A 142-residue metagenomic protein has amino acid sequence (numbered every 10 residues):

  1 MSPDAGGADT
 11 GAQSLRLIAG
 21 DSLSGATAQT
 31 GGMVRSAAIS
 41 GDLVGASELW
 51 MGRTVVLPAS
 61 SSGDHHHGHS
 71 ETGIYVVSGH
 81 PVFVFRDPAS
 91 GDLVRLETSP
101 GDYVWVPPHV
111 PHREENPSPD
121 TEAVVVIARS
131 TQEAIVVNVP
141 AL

Functional and structural regions predicted by a protein language model:
M1-E48, V55, G63, N138-L142: A short, N-terminal "cap"/entry segment at the start of jelly-roll beta-barrel domains of the cupin/DSBH fold
M51, S61, E71, L93 (+1 more regions): A structural connector/turn signal
G52-G68, P108: Conserved short histidine dyad/triad with adjacent acidic residue
R53-T54, G73, W105, D120-N138: A short hydrophobic beta-strand segment most commonly corresponding to one strand of the jelly-roll/cupin
V55-L57, G68-F83, D87, A128: Short, conserved beta-strand element in jelly-roll/cupin
G63-H65, F83-F85, V106, P111-P119: Short beta-strand His + acidic residue motifs that chelate non-heme Fe in jelly-roll/DSBH and cupin folds
H69-S70, V110-P111, T131: A generic "binding-loop/recognition-motif" signal
P88-P108: Short acidic-glycine-tyrosine-enriched beta hairpin
